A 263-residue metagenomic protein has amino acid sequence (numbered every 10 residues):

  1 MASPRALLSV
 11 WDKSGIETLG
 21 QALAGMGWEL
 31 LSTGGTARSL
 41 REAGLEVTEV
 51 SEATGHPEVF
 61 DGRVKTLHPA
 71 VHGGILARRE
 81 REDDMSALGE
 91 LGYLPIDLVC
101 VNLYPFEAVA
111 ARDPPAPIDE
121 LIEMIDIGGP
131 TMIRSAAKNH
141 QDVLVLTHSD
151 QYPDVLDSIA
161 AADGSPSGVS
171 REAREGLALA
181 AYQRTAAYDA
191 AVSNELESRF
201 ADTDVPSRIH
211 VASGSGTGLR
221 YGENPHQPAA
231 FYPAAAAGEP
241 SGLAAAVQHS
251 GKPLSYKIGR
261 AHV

Functional and structural regions predicted by a protein language model:
M1-A53: N-terminal glycine-/serine-/threonine-rich phosphate-binding loop
A2-R5, G25-W28, A43-V47, P69-H72 (+9 more regions): Short coil/turn connectors at secondary-structure junctions
L8, E29-G34, E49-E52, A77 (+4 more regions): General beta-strand structural signal in soluble alpha/beta enzymes
G35-F106: Glycine-rich nucleotide/cofactor/substrate-binding loop typically near the N-terminus or early in the first domain
L98-E123, I127-V169, A235-V247: A short, charged helix-loop
V143-P228: Terminal amphipathic helices with adjacent charged low-complexity linkers/tails
T203-R260: Long, structured protein-protein interaction/assembly regions in large complexes
